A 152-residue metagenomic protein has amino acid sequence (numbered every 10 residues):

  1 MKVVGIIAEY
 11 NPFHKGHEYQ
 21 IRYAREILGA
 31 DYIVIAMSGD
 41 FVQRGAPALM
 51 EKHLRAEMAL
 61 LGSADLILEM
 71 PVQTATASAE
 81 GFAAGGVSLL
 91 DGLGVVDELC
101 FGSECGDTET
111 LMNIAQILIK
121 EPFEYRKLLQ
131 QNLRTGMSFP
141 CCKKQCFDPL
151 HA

Functional and structural regions predicted by a protein language model:
M1-R55: N-terminal catalytic cores of NTP/NDP-binding nucleotidyl/phosphoryl-transfer enzymes
R25-E26, L60, V87, D91-G92: Non-catalytic positions within long, well-ordered alpha-helices that form the structural scaffold/packing of enzyme
D31, D65, D97: Receiver (REC) domain switch/active-site residues of two-component response regulators
E57-P71: A glycine-rich helix N-cap at a beta->alpha junction
E69-A152: Active-site cores that bind ATP or allylic diphosphates and position pyrophosphate for catalysis
